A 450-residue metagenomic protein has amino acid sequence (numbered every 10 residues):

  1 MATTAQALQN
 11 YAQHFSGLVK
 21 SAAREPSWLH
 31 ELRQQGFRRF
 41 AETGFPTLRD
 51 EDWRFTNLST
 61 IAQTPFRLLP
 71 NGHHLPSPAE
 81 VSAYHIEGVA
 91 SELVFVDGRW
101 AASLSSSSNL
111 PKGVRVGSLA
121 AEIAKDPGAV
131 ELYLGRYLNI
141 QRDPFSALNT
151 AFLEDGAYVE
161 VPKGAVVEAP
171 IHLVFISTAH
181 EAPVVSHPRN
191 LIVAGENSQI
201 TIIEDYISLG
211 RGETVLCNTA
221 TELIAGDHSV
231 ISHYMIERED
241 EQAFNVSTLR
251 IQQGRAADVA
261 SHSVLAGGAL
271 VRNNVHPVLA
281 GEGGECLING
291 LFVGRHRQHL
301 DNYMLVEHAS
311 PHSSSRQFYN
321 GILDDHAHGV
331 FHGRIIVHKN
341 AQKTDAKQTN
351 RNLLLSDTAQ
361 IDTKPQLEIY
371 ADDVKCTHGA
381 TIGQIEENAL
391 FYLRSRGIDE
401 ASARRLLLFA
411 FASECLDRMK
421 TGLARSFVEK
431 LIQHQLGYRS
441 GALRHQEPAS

Functional and structural regions predicted by a protein language model:
M1-A147, F318, L323-D324: N-terminal amphipathic, basic helical "cap/leader" segment at the start of enzyme domains
S107, K112-R115, L119-I398, A412-S450: Conserved beta-strand/loop scaffold segments within soluble protein domains that form the structured core and edges
